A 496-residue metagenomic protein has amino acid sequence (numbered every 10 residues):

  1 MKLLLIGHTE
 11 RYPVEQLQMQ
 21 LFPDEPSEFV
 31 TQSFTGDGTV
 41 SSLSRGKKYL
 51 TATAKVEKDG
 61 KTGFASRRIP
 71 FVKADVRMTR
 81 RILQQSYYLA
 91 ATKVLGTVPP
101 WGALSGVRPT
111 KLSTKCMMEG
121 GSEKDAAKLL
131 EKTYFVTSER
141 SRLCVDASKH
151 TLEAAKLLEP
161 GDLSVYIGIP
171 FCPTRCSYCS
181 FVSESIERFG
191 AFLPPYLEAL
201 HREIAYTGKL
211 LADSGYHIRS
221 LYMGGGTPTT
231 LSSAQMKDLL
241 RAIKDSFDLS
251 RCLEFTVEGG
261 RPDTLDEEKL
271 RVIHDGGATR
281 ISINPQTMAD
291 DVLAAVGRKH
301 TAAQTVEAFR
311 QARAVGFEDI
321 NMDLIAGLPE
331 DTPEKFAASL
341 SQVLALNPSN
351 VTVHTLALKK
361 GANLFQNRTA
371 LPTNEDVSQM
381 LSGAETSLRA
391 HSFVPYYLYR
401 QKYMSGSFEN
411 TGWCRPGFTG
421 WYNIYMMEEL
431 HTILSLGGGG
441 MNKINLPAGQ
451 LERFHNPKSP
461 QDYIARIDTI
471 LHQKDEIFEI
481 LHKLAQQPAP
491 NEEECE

Functional and structural regions predicted by a protein language model:
M1-E119, L200, P416-E496: Radical SAM enzyme core and accessory elements
T31-G38, G361-L436: A C-terminal junction/extension of Radical SAM enzymes
A52-A54, I167, I281-I283: Short beta-strand motif preference
V94-V98, M118-V165, S214: N-terminal [4Fe-4S]-dependent radical SAM core
R108-L112, C116, D125, L129 (+1 more regions): A general alpha-helix detector
D162-L197: Canonical Radical SAM [4Fe-4S] cluster-binding loop centered on the CxxxCxxC motif and its immediate flanking residues
S164, S220, E254, N350 (+2 more regions): Beta-sheet entry/capping signal
S183-G383: Conserved non-cysteine loop/helix-boundary elements of the Radical SAM core domain that shape
